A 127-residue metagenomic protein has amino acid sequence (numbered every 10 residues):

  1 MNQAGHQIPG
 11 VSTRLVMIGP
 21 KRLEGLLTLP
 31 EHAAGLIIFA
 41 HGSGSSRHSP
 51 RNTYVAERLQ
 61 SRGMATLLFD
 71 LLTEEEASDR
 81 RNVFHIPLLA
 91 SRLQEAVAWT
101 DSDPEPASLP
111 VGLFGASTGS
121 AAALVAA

Functional and structural regions predicted by a protein language model:
M1-M17, L23-L29, V111, T118: An N-terminal hydrophobic leader/cap segment in hydrolases
H6-P9, L36, P106-L109, L124-V125: A generic short-segment signal for beta-strand/edge and adjacent turn/coil regions
M17-L109: Serine-hydrolase catalytic machinery in alpha/beta-hydrolase-like enzymes
L59, A126-A127: Aromatic pocket-lining residues of Rossmann-like dinucleotide-binding sites
D70, F114-G115: Short beta-strand segments
G115-A123: Gly/Ala-rich beta-loop-alpha elbow adjacent to hydrolase catalytic centers
